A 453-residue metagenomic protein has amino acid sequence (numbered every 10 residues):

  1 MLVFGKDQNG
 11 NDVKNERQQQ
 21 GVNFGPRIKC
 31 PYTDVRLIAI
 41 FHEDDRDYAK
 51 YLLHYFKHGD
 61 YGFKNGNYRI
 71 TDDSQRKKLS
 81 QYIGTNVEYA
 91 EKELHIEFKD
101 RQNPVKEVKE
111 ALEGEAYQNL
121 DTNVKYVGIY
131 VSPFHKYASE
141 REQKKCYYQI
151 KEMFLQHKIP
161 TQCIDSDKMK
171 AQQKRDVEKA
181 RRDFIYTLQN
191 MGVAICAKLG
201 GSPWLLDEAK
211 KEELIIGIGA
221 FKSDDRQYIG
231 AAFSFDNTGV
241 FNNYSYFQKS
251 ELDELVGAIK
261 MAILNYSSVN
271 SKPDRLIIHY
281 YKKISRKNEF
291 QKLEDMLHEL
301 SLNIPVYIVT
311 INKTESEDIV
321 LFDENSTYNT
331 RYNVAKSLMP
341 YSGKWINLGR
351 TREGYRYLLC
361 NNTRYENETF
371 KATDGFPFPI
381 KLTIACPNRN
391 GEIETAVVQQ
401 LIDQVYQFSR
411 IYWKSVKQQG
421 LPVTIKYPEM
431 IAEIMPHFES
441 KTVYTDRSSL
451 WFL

Functional and structural regions predicted by a protein language model:
M1-P31, E178-L205: Flexible inter-domain linker/hinge segments
N9, Q18-K145: Long, charge-dense tracts
V13-N23, R27-P31, E43-D45, D60 (+5 more regions): Aromatic-residue detector
T71, K78, E93-P104, K109-N123 (+1 more regions): Long, contiguous domain-sized segments
